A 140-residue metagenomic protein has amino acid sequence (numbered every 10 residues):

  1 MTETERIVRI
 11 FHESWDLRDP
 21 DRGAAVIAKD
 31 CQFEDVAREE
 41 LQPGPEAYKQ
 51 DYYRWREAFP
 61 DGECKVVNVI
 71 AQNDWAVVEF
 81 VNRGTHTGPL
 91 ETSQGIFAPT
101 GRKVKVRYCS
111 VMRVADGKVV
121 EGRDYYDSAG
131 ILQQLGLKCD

Functional and structural regions predicted by a protein language model:
M1-D140: C-terminal and inter-domain tail/linker signature
